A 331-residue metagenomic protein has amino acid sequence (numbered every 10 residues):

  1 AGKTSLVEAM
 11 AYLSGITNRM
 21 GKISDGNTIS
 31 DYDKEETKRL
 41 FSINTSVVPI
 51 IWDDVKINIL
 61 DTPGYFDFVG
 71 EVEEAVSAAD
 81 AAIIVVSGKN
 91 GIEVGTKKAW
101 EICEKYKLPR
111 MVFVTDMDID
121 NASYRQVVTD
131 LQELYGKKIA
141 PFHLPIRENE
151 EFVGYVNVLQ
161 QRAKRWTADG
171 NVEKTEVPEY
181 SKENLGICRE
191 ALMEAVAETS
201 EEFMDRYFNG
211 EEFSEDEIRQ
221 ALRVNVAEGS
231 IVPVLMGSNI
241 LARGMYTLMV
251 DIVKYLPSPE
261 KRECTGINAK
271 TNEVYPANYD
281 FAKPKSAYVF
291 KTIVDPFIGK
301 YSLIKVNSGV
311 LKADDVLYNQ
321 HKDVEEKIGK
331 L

Functional and structural regions predicted by a protein language model:
A1-L331: Structural and coupling elements of P-loop NTPases
